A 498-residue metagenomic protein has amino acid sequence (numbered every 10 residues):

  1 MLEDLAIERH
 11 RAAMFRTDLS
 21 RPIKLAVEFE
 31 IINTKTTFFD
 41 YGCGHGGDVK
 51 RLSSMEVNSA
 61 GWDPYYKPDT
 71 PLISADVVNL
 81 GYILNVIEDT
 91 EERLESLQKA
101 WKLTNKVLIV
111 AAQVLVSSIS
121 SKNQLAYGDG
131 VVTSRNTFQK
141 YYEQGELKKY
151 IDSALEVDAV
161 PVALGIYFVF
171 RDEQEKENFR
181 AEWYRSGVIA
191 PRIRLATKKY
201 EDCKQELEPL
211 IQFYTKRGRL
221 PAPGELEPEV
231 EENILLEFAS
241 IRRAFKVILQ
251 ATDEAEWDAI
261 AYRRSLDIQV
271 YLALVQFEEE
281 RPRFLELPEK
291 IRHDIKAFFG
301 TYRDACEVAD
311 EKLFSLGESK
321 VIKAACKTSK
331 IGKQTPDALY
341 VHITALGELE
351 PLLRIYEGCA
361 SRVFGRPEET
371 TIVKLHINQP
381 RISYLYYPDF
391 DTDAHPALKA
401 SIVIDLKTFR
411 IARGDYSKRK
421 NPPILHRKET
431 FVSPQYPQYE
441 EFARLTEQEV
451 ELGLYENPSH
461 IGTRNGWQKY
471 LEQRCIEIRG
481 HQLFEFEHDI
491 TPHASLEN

Functional and structural regions predicted by a protein language model:
M1-E3, R11-I32, F168-V169, Y184 (+1 more regions): Basic, alpha-helical nucleic-acid-binding regions used in initiation and control of genome expression
M1-I73, I109-K199, L452, H460: Class I (Rossmann-like) S-adenosyl-L-methionine-dependent methyltransferase catalytic domain, capturing the SAM-binding
P22, H45, R93-S96, I291: Amphipathic coiled-coil/heptad-repeat helices and related helical stalk/stem segments that mediate oligomerization
G44, E88-E92, A297: Short, glycine/acidic-rich beta->alpha junctions
V77-E91: A short SAM/SAH-binding and catalytic strip from SAM-dependent methyltransferases
G81-N85, A181-G187, Q334: Long, continuous compositionally biased terminal/linker segments
L94-L108: A short glycine-rich, Lys/Arg-flanked "PGG" loop and its adjoining helix->strand segment in the class I
T104, S117-S120, G130, T137 (+3 more regions): Class I S-adenosyl-L-methionine
